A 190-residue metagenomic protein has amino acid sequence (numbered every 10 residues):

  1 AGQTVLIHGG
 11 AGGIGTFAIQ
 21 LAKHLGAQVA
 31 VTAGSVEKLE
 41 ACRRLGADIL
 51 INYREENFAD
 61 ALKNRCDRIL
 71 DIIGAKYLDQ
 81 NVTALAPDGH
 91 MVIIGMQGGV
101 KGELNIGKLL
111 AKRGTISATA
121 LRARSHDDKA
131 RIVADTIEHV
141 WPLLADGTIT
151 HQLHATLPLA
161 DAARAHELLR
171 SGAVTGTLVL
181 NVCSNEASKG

Functional and structural regions predicted by a protein language model:
A1-T4: Short helix-loop-beta connector
I7, K23-Q80: Adenosine-nucleotide cofactor-binding segment
G9-T16: Glycine-rich NAD(P) Rossmann-fold beta1-alpha1 loop
F17-L21: Rossmann-fold NAD(P)-dependent oxidoreductase module
A33, K76-T148, N181-G190: Glycine-rich phosphate-binding loop and adjacent beta-alpha segment of Rossmann(oid) nucleotide-cofactor-binding
V140, A162-A165: Non-catalytic, hydrophobic alpha-helical segments
L157-P158, L178-C183: Short-chain dehydrogenase/reductase
L169-G176: Glycine/proline-rich active-site loop of Rossmann-fold NAD(P)-dependent oxidoreductases
